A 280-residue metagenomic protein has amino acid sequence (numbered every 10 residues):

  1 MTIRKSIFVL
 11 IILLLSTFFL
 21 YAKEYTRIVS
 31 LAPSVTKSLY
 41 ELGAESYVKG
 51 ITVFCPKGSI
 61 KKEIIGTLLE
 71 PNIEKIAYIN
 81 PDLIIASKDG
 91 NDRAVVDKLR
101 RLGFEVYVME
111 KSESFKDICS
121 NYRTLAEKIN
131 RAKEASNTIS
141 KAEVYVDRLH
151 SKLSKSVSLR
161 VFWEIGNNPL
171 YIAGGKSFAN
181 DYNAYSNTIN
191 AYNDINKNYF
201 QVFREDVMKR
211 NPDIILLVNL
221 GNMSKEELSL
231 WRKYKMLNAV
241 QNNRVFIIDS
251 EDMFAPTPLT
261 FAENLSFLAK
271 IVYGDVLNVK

Functional and structural regions predicted by a protein language model:
M1-F8: Bacterial N-terminal signal peptides that target proteins for export
V9-T17: Bacterial N-terminal signal peptides
L20-A22: Boundary at the C-terminal end of the N-terminal hydrophobic targeting segment
E24-L42, K133-S186: Basic- and aromatic-lined ligand-binding clefts that recognize polyanionic substrates
T26-R27, D117-N130, S136, D147 (+1 more regions): Structured C-terminal subdomain patch of bacterial secreted/periplasmic proteins
R27-I79, L83-R93, A191: A short, structured surface patch at a secondary-structure boundary
T52, K176-Y199, L217-N219, I247: His/Asp/Glu-enriched short active-site or ligand-binding loop at hydrolase and phosphoryl-transfer sites
I73-N80, L102, V202-N211: Short helices/loops that flank or line small-molecule/ion binding pockets
